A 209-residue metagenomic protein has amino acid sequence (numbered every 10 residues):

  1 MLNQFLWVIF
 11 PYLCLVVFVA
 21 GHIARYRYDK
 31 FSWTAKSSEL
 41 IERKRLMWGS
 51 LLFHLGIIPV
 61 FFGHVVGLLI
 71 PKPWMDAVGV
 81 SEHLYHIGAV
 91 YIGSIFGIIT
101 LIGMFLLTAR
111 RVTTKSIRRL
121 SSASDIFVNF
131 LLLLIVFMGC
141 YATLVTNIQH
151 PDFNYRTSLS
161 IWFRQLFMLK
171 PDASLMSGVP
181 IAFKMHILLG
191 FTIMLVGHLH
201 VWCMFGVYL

Functional and structural regions predicted by a protein language model:
M1-F18: Hydrophobic transmembrane alpha-helical segments in integral membrane proteins
P11-L15, H22, S37-H200, M204-L209: Membrane-embedded alpha-helical bundles of multi-pass integral membrane proteins
K30-S37: Membrane-proximal N-terminal segments immediately preceding the first transmembrane helix
